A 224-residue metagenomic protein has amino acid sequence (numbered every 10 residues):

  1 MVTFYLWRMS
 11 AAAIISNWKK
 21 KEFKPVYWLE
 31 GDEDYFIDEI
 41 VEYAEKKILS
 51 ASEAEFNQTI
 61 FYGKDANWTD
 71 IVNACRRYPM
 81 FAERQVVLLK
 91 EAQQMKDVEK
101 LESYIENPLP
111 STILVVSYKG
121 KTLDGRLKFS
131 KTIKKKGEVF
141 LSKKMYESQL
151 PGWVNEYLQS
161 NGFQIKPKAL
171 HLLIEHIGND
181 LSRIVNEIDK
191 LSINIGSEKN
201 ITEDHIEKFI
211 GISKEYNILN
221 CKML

Functional and structural regions predicted by a protein language model:
V2-L224: Conserved beta/loop motifs at nucleotide-recognition and modification sites
